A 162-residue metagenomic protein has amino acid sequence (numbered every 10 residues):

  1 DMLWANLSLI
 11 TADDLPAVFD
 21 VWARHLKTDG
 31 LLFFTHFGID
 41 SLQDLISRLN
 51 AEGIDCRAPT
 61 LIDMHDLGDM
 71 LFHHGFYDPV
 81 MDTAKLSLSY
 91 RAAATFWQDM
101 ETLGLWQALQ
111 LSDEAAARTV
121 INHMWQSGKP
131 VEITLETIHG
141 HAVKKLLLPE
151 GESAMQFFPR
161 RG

Functional and structural regions predicted by a protein language model:
D1-P16: A short SAM/SAH-binding and catalytic strip from SAM-dependent methyltransferases
S8, F37, E101: Short glycine-/small-residue-rich Rossmann-like dinucleotide-binding loops
P16-L31: A short glycine-rich, Lys/Arg-flanked "PGG" loop and its adjoining helix->strand segment in the class I
A17-D20, S47-N50, A94-T95, M155-F157: Short, glycine/charged-enriched secondary-structure capping and boundary segments
D29-R91, W106-A116: Conserved catalytic/acceptor-binding region of the Class I
V80-G162: Conserved Class I S-adenosyl-L-methionine
